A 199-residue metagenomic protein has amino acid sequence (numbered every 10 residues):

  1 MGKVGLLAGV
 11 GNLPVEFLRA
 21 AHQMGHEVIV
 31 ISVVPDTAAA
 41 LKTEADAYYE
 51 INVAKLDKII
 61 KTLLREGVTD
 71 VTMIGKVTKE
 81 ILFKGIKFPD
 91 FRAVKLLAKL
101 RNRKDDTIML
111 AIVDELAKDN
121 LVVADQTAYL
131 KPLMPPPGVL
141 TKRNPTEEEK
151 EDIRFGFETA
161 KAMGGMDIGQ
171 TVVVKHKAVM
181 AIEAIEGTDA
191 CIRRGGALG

Functional and structural regions predicted by a protein language model:
M1-K3, M24-E27, A45, E66-T69 (+4 more regions): Short coil/turn connectors at secondary-structure junctions
G2-V33: N-terminal basic/disordered segments at the start of proteins
L6-A8, V30-I31, V71-I74, V123-A128 (+1 more regions): General beta-strand structural signal in soluble alpha/beta enzymes
V10-L13, A54-K55, E186: Short beta->alpha connector loops
A21, N102, D106, N120-G199: Conserved mixed alpha/beta catalytic, RNA-binding, or beta-rich assembly cores of soluble enzyme, regulatory
V33-V53: N-terminal beta-loop-helix "entrance" segment that forms/cooperates in small-molecule cofactor or anionic ligand
L56-Y129: N-terminal glycine-rich phosphate/adenylate-binding segment common to multiple enzyme folds
